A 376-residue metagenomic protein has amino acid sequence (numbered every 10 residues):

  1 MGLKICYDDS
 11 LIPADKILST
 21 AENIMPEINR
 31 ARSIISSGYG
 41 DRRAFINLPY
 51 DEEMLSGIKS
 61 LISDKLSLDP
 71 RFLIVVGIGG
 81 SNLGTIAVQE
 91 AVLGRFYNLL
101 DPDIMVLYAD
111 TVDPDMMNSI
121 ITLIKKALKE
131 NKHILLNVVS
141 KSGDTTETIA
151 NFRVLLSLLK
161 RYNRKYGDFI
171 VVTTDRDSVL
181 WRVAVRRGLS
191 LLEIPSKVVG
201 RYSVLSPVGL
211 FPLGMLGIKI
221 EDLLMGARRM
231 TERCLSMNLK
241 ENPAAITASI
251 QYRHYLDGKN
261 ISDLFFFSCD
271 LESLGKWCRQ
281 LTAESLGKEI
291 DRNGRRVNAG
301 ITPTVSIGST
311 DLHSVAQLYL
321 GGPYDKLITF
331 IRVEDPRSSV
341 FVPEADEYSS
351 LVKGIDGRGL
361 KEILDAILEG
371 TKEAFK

Functional and structural regions predicted by a protein language model:
M1-S67, E344-I355: Extended, charge-enriched "interface" segments that sit outside catalytic cores
G38-Y39, K59-R71, I120-I134, I250-N260 (+1 more regions): Glycine-rich phosphate/diphosphate-binding loops that line cofactor/substrate pockets in enzymes
A44-Y50, L93, L99-D115, M230-K240 (+2 more regions): Acidic/glycine-enriched edge-of-secondary-structure segments
Y50-M54, V112-M116, D144-N151, G308-D311 (+1 more regions): Phosphate/oxyanion-binding active-site loops and adjacent basic polyanion-contact surfaces
S63-D64, L68-M237: Glycine-rich phosphate-binding loops that contact phosphosugars or nucleotide phosphates
Y162-I328, E334-R337: Active-site phosphate/pyrophosphate-binding segments
S339-G370: Acidic, Ser/Thr-rich peripheral helices and adjacent loops at domain boundaries
T371-K376: Short, intrinsically disordered, charge-balanced linker/junction segments flanking boundaries in proteins
